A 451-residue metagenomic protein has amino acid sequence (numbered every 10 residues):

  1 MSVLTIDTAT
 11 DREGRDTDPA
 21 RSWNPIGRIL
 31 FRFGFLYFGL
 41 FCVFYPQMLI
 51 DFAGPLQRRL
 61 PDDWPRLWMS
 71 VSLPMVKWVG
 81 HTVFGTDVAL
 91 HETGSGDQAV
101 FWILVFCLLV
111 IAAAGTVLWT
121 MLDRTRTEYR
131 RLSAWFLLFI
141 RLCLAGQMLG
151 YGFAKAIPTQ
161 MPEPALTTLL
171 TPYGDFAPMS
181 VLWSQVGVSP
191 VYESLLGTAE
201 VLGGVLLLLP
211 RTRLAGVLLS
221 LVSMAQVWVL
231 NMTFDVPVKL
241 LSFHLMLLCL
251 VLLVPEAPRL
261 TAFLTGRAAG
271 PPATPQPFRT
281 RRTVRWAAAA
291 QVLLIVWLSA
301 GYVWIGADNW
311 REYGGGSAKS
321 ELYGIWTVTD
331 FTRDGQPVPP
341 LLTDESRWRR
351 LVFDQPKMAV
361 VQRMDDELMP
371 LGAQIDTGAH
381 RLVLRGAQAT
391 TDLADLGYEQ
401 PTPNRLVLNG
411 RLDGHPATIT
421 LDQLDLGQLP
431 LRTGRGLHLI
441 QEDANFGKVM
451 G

Functional and structural regions predicted by a protein language model:
F38-G54: Alpha-helical transmembrane segments of multi-pass membrane proteins
G80-I111, S189-T198: Individual transmembrane alpha-helix segments
M121-L122, R126, V254-L293: Cytosolic-side transmembrane helix boundary signature
R126-Y151: Interfacial segments of alpha-helical transmembrane regions
L137, L142-G146, P277-R311: Internal/C-terminal transmembrane anchor helices
L142-L170: Transmembrane alpha-helix/helix-exit interface in multi-pass inner-membrane proteins
A165-G266: Hydrophobic alpha-helical segments
L294-V383: Membrane-interface segments at or immediately adjacent to transmembrane helices that form the boundary between
